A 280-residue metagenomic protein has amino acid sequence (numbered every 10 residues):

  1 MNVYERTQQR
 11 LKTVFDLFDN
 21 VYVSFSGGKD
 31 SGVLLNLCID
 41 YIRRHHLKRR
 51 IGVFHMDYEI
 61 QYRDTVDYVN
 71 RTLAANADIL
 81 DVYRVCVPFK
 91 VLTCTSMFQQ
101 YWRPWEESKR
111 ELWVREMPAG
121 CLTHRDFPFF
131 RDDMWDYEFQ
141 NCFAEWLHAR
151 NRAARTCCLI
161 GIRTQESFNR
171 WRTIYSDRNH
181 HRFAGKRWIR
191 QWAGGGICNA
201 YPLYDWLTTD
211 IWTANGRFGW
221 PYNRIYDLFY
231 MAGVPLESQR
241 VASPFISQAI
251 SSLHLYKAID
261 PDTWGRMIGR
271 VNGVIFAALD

Functional and structural regions predicted by a protein language model:
M1-S24, K29-D280: Nucleotide-activated chemistry modules centered on ATP-dependent adenylation/adenylyltransferase
